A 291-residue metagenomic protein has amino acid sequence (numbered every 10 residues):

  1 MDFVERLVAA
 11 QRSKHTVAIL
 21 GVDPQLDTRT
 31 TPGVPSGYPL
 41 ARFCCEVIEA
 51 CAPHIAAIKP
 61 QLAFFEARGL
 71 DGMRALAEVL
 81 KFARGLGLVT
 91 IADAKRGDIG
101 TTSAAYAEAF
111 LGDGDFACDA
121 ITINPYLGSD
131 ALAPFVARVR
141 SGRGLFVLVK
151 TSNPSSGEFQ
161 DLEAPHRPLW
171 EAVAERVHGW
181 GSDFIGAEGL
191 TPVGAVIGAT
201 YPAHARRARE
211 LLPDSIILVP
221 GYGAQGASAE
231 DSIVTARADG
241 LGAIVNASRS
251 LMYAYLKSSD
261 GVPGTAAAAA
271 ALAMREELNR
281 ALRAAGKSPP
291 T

Functional and structural regions predicted by a protein language model:
M1-E78, F82-G85, V89-I91, S259-R283: Conserved N-terminal beta1-alpha1 strand-loop-helix module at the mouth
M1-K14, I48-E49, A131-G142, E230-A238: Short amphipathic alpha-helices and their capping/turn segments at secondary-structure boundaries
K14-A18, P53-A56, L86-L88, A117-D119 (+4 more regions): Short, well-ordered coil/turn segments that N-cap beta-strands
L20, I58, D93, I121 (+2 more regions): Conserved, mostly hydrophobic/aromatic
P24-T28, L62-E66, R96-D98, P125-L127 (+4 more regions): Active-site-proximal loop/turn and secondary-structure-junction residues that shape catalytic pockets, frequently
L26, A94, D98-G194: Conserved anion-binding
A67-F82, I99-A104, L127-R140, T200-R209 (+1 more regions): Active-site-adjacent beta->alpha loops and helix N-cap segments on the catalytic face of soluble alpha/beta enzymes
A199-N246, S250, A254: A C-terminal functional module that forms or caps the active site or interfaces directly with catalytic machinery
